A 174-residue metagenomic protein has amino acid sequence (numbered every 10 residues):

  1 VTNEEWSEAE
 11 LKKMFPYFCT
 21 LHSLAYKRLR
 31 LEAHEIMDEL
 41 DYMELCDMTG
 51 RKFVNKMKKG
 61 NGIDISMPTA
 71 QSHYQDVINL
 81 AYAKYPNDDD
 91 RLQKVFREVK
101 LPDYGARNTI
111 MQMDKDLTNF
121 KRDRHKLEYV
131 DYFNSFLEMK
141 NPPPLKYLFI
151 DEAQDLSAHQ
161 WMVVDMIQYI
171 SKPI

Functional and structural regions predicted by a protein language model:
V1, F149-D151: Short, hydrophobic beta-strand segments that form beta-sheet elements in well-ordered domains
T2-N79: Conserved P-loop NTPase-based nucleic-acid remodeling module centered on helicase motor cores
E8, V164-D165: Short amphipathic alpha-helical segments and helix-helix/interface helices
F15, Y169-P173: A short helix->loop->beta-strand "cap" motif at the edges of active sites that frequently abuts
H34-E35, D165-Y169: Glycine-rich, phosphate-binding/catalytic loops in enzymes
K59-F149, A158-V163, P173: Accessory N-terminal region flanking or inserted into the helicase ATPase core in nucleic-acid motor proteins
D155: Short, flexible loop motifs at catalytic/binding sites
